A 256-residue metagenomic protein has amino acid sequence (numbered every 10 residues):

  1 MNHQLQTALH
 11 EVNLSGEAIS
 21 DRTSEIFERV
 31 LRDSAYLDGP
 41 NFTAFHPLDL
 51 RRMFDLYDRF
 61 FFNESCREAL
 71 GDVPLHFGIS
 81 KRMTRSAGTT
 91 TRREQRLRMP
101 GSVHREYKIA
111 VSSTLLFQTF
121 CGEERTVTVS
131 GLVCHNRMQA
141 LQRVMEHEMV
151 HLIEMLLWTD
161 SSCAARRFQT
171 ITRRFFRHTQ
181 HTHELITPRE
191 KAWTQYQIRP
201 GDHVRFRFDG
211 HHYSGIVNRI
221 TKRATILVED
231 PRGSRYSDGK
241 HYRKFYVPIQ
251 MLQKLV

Functional and structural regions predicted by a protein language model:
N2-T23, V30-Q139, L156-V256: Metalloprotease/metallohydrolase-associated module, dominated by Zn2+-dependent proteases
R143-L156: Active-site recognition of the HExxH zinc-binding catalytic motif
